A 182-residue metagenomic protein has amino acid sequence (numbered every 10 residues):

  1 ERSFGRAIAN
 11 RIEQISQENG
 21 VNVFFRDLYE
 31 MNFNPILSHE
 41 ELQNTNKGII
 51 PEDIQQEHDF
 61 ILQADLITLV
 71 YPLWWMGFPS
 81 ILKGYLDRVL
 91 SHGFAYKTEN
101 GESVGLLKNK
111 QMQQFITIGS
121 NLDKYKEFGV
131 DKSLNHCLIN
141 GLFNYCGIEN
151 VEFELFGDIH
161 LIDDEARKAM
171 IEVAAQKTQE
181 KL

Functional and structural regions predicted by a protein language model:
E1-F94, L161-L182: N-terminal beta1-alpha1-beta2 submodule of the flavodoxin-like/Rossmannoid cofactor-binding fold
G20-N22, N109, G147-N150: A generic structural signal for alpha->beta connector loops
F24-R26, T68, Q113-I116, V151-E154: Hydrophobic/aromatic beta-strand patches that form the interior of the parallel beta-sheet core in alpha/beta enzyme
E30-N34, G93, V104, N140 (+2 more regions): Generic secondary-structure boundary/loop-capping signal
K97-Y145: Short, glycine-/small-residue-rich phosphate/pyrophosphate-handling segment
F128-L182: Glycine-rich phosphate/pyrophosphate-binding loop and the adjoining helix
